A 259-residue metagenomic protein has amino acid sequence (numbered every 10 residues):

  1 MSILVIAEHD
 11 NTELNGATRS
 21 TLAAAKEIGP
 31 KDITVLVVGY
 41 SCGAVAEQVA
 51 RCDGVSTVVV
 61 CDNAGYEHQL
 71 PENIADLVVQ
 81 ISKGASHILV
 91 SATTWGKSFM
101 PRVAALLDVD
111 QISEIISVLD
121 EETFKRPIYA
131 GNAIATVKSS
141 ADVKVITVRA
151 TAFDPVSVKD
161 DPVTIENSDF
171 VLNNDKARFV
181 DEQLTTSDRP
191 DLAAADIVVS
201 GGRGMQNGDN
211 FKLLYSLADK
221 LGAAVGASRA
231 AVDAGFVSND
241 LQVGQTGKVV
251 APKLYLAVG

Functional and structural regions predicted by a protein language model:
M1-G259: N-terminal glycine-rich FAD/FM-binding segment characteristic of electron-transfer flavoproteins
